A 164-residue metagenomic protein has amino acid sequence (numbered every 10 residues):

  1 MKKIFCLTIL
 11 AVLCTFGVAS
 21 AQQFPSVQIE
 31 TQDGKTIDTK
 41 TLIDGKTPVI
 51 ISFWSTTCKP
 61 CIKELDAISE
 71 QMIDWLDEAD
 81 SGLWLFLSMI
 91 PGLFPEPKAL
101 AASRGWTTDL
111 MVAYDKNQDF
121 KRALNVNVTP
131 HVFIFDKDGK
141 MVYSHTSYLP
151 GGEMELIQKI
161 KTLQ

Functional and structural regions predicted by a protein language model:
M1-I4: Positively charged n-region of N-terminal signal peptides that target proteins for export
L7-F16: Bacterial N-terminal signal peptides
V18-T41: N-terminal "domain-start" segment that seeds a small globular fold
T39-I62: Short active-site neighborhood of thiol/selenol oxidoreductases, capturing the structured segment around
I50-I51, W84, V132: Hydrophobic beta-strand anchors of alpha/beta hydrolase catalytic cores
I62-R104, N117-R122: Structural microenvironment flanking redox-active thiols in thiol-disulfide oxidoreductases
L100-F135: Short, internal strand/loop/helix patches that form the active-site neighborhood or redox-interaction surface
I134-Q164: Thiol-/selenol-based redox modules, centered on thioredoxin-like and closely related oxidoreductase domains
